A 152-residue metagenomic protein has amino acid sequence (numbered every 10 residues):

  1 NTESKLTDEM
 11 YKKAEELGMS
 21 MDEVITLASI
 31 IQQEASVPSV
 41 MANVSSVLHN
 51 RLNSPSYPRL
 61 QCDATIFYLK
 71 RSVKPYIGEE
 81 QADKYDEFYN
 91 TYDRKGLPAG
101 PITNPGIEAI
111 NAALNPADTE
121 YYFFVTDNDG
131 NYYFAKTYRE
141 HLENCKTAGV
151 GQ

Functional and structural regions predicted by a protein language model:
N1-Q152: Bacterial extracytoplasmic/cell-wall-associated proteins, especially those involved in peptidoglycan
